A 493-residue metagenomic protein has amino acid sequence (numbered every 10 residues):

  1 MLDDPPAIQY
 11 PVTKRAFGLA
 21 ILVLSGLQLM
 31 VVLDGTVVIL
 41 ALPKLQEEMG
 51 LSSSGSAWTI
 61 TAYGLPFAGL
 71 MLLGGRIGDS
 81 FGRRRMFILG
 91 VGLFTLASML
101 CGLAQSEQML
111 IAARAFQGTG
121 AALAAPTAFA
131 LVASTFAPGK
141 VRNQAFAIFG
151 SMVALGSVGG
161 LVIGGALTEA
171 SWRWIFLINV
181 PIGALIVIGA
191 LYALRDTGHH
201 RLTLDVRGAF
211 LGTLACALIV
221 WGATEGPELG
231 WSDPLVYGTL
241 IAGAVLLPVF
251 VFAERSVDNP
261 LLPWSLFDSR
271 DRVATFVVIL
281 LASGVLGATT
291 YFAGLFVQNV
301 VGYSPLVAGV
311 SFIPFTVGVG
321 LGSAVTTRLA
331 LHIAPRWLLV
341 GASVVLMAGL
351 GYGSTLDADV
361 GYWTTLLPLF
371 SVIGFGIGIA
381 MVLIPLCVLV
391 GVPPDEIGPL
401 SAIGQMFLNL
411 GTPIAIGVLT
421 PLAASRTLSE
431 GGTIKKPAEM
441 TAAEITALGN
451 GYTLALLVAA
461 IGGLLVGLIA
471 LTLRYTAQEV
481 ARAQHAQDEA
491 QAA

Functional and structural regions predicted by a protein language model:
M1-A16, M440-A443, L473-A493: Intrinsic disorder in cytosolic terminal tails and internal cytosolic loops of multi-pass membrane transporters
L2-Y192, T326, I333, S354 (+1 more regions): Transmembrane-helix bundle of Major Facilitator Superfamily
A7-P11, R15, V187-T213, R255-R270 (+3 more regions): Flexible interhelical linker loops that connect adjacent transmembrane helices in multi-pass membrane transporters
F17-L33, V38-L40, S53, P234-L246 (+3 more regions): 12-transmembrane solute porter fold
S54-G55, Q108-F116, A170-I178, L202-D205 (+3 more regions): Interfacial loop-to-helix junctions that mark the boundaries of transmembrane helices in multi-pass membrane
A68-G69, M99, A154-V158, V162 (+5 more regions): Hydrophobic/small/kink-forming positions within alpha-helical transmembrane segments of polytopic membrane proteins
V162-A170, I414-A442: Transmembrane alpha-helix termini and helix-breaking/packing motifs in multi-pass membrane transporters
V180-G198, T213-E225, A242-V257, V466-R474: C-terminal membrane-cytosol helix-exit motif in multi-pass small-molecule transporters
